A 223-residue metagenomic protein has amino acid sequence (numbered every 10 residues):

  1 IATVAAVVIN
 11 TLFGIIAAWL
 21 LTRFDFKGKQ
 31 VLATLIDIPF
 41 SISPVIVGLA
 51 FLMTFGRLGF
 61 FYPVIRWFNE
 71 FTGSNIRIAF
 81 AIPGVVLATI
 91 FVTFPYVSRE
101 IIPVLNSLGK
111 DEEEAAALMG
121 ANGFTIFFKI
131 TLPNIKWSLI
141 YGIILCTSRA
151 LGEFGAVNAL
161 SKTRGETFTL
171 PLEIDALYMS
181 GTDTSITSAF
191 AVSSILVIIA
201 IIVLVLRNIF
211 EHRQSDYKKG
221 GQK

Functional and structural regions predicted by a protein language model:
I1-F13, A17, F128, L132 (+4 more regions): Hydrophobic alpha-helical transmembrane segments of multipass integral membrane proteins, especially permease/channel
A5-I36, L49, M53, V203 (+1 more regions): Transmembrane-helix boundary motif in ABC transporter permease subunits
K29, G48-I90, F124, L160-R164: Membrane-interfacial helix termini and adjacent extracytoplasmic/periplasmic loops of multi-pass transporters
I38, I42, F91, V97-I101 (+2 more regions): Transmembrane alpha-helices
I42-G48: Transmembrane alpha-helices and adjacent helix-loop boundaries
T72-A117, G142-I143, V205, I209: Membrane-cytosol interface at the C-terminal ends of specific transmembrane alpha-helices in multi-pass membrane
N158-I209: Interhelical loop and adjacent transmembrane-helix boundary motif in polytopic membrane transport permeases
I209-K223: Short cytosolic juxtamembrane segments of multi-pass membrane proteins
